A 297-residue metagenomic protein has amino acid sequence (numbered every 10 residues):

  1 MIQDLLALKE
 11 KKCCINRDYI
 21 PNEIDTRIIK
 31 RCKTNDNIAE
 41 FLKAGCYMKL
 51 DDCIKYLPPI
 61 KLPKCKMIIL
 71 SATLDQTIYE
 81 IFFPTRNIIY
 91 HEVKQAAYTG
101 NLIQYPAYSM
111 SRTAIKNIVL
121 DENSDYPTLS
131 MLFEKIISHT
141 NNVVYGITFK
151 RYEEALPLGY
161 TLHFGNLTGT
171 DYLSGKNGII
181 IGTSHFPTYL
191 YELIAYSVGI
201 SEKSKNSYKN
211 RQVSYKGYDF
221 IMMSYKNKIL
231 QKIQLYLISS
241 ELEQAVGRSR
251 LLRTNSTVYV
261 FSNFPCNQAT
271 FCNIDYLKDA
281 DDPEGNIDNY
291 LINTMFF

Functional and structural regions predicted by a protein language model:
M1-F297: ASCE RecA-like P-loop NTPase motor cores that couple ATP hydrolysis to mechanical translocation on nucleic acids
